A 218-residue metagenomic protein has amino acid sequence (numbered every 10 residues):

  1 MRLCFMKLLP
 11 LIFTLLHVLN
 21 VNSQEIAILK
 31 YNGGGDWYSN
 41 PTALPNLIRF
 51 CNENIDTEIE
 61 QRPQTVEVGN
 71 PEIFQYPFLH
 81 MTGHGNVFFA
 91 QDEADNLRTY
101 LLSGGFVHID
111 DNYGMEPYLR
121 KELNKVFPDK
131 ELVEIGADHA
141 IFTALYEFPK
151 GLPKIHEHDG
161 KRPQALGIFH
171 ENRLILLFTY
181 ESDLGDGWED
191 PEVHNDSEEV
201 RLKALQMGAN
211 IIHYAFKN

Functional and structural regions predicted by a protein language model:
M1-M6: N-terminal secretory signal peptides that target proteins for export/translocation
K7-N20: Bacterial N-terminal signal peptides
N22-F78, T82-G85, I175, D183-L184 (+1 more regions): Aromatic-Pro/Gly-enriched surface loop or interdomain linker that acts as a lid/target-recognition segment
I26, F78-P117: Short alpha-beta junction capping motif
Y31-G35, H84-F88, F106, Y113-P117 (+2 more regions): Solvent-exposed loop/turn segments at secondary-structure junctions within structured extracellular/periplasmic domains
T57-V66, I109-N112, K130-D138: Surface-exposed patches in mature extracellular/periplasmic domains of secreted proteins
V68-G69, G160-L176: Short, surface-exposed beta-strand/loop micro-motifs that present aromatic residues
K121-L152: Acidic, glycine-rich loop-and-strand cores that form catalytic or ligand-binding grooves in diverse globular domains
